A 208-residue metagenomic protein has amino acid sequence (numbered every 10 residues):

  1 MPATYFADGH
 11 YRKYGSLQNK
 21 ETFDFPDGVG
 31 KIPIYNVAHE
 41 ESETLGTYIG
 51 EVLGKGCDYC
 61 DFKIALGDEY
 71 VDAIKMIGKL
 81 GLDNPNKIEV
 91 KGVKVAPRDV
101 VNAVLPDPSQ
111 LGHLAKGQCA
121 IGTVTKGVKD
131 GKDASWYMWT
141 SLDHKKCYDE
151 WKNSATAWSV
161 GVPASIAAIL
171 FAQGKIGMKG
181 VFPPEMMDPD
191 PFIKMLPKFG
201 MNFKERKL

Functional and structural regions predicted by a protein language model:
M1-L208: C-terminal catalytic/substrate-binding lobe primarily of soluble NAD(P)-dependent oxidoreductases
